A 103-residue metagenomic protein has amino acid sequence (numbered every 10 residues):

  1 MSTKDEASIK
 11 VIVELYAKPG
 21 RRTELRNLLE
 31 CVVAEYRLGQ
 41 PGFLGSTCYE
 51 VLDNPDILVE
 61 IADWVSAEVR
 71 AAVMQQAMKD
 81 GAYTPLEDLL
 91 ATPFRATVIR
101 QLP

Functional and structural regions predicted by a protein language model:
M1-K10, G45-D56, A82-P103: Glycine-rich beta-strand-turn "strand-cap" elements at beta-sheet edges
I9-Y16, G45-A77: Short, well-ordered beta-strand segments in beta-rich or mixed alpha/beta enzyme and ligand-binding folds
Y16-L29: Short, surface-exposed ligand-recognition loops at beta-strand->loop->(often short) alpha-helix junctions that present
A17-P19, S66, R100-P103: Non-catalytic surface loops within mature trypsin-like serine protease
C31-G45, D63-T97: An amphipathic, aromatic/His-enriched active-site/gating alpha helix that lines ligand/cofactor pockets
